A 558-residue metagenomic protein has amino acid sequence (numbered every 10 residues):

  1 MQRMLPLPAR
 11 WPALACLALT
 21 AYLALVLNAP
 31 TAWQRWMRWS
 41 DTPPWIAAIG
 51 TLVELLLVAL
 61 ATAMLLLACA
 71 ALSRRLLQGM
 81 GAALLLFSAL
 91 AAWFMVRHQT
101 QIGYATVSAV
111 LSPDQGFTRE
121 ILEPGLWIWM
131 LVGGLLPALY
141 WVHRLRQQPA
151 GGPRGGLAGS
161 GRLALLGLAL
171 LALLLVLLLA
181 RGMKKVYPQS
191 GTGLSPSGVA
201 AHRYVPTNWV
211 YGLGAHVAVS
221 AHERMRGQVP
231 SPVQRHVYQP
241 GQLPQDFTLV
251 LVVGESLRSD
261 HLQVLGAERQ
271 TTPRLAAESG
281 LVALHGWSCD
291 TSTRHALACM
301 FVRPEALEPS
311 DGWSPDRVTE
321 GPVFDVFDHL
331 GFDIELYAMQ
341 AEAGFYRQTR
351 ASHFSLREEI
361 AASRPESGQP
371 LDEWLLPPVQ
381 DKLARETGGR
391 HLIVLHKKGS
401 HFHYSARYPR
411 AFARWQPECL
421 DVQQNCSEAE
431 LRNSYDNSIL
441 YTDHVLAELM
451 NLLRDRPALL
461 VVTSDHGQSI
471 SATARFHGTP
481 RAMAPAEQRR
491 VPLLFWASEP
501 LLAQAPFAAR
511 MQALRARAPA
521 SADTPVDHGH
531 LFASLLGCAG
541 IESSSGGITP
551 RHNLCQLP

Functional and structural regions predicted by a protein language model:
M1-G198: Transmembrane and membrane-interface helices of multi-pass, inner-membrane envelope-modifying transferases
A68-Q78, H98, V326-L336, K382-E386 (+5 more regions): Catalytic cores of PAPS-dependent sulfotransferases and nucleotide-sugar/CMP/GDP-dependent glycosyltransferases
A180-L251, S256-L420, R490, D527-L557: Active-site-proximal alpha/beta segments of enzymes that process anionic O-linked groups
R235-Y238, Q380-D381, C419-V462, R489 (+2 more regions): A long, amphipathic alpha-helix that forms part of the scaffold/cap immediately adjacent to metal-dependent active
T248-L249, D436, A458, M483: A generic hydrophobic-helix recognition signal that picks specific residues within alpha-helical hydrophobic
L262, M450, A472: Active-site-flanking alpha-helical
R269-Q270, V461-F507, I548: Histidine-centered active-site microenvironments of extracellular/periplasmic hydrolases and transferases
S314-T319, A429-Y441, R481-V491, L502-L535 (+1 more regions): A short beta-strand-to-alpha-helix junction
